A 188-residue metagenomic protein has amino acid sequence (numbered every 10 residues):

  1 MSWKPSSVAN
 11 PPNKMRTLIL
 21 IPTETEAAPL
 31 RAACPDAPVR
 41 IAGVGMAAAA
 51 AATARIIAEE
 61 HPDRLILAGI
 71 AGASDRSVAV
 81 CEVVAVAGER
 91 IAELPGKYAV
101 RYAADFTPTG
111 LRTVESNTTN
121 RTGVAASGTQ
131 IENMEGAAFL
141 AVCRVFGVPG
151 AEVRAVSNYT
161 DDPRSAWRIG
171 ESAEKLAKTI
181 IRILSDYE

Functional and structural regions predicted by a protein language model:
V8-A9: Acidic, Ala/Val/Gly-enriched low-complexity intrinsically disordered segments
N13-L18: Extreme N-terminal starter segment of soluble prokaryotic enzymes
L20-E24: Structural motif
E26-E188: Glycine-rich phosphate- or other oxyanion-binding loops that anchor nucleotides, phosphorylated ligands
